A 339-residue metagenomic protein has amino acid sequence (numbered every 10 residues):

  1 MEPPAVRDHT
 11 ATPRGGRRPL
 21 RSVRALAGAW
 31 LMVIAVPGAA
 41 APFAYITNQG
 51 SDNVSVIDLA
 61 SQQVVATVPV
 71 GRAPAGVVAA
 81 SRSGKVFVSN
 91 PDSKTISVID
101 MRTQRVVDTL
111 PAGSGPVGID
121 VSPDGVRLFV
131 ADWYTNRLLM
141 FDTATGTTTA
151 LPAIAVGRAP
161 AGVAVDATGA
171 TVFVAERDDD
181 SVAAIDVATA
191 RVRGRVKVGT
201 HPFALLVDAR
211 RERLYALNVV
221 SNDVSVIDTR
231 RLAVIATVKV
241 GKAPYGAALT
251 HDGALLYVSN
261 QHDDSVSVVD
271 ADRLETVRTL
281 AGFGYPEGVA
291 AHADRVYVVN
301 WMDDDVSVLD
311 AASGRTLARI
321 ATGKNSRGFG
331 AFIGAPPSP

Functional and structural regions predicted by a protein language model:
V6-D8, A150: Compositionally biased, low-complexity segments enriched in small residues
D8-A27: Bacterial N-terminal signal peptides that target proteins for export
G28-P339: Predominantly soluble domains enriched in secretory-pathway, periplasmic, or organellar proteins
